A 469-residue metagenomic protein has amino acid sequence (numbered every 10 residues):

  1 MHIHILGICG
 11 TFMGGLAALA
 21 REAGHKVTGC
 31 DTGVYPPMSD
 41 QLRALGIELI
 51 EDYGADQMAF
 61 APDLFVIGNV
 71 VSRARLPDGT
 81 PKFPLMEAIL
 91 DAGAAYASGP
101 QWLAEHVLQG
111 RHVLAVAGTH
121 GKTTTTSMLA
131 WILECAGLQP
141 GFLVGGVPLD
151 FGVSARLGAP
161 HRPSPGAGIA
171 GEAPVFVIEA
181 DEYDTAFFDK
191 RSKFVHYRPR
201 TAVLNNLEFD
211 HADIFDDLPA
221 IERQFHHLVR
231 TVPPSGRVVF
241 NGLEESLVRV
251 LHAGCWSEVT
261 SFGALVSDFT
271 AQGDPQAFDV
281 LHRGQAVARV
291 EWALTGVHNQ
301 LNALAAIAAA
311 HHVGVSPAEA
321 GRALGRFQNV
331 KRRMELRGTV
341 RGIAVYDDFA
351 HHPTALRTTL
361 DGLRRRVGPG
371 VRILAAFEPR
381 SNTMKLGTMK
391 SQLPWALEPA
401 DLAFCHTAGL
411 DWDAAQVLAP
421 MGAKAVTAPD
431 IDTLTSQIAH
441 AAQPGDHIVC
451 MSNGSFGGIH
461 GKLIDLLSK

Functional and structural regions predicted by a protein language model:
M1-I50, A61-F65, H226, A253-E258 (+3 more regions): ATP-dependent carboxylate-amine ligase
L19-E22, R43, Q57, P77-G242 (+2 more regions): Phosphate-binding loop of NTP-binding sites
T32-Y35, Y53-A55, Q101, G242-S246 (+2 more regions): Short, polar loop motifs at secondary-structure junctions
F65-R73, I178-E179, L204, F240 (+2 more regions): Redox-cofactor binding/interface segments in oxidoreductases and associated redox assembly factors
V70-R73, G121, E182-T185, E208-D210 (+5 more regions): Short glycine-rich anion-binding loops that position phosphate/pyrophosphate groups of nucleotides and phosphorylated
Q109-L114, H282-W292, G338-I343: Glycine/charged-rich beta-loop-alpha catalytic/anionic-binding loops adjacent to active sites
F176, F269-A288: Acidic-glycine-rich active-site phosphate/pyrophosphate-binding loop
R191-S192, R289-G296: A short glycine-threonine-serine/GTX helix/turn-capping micro-motif
